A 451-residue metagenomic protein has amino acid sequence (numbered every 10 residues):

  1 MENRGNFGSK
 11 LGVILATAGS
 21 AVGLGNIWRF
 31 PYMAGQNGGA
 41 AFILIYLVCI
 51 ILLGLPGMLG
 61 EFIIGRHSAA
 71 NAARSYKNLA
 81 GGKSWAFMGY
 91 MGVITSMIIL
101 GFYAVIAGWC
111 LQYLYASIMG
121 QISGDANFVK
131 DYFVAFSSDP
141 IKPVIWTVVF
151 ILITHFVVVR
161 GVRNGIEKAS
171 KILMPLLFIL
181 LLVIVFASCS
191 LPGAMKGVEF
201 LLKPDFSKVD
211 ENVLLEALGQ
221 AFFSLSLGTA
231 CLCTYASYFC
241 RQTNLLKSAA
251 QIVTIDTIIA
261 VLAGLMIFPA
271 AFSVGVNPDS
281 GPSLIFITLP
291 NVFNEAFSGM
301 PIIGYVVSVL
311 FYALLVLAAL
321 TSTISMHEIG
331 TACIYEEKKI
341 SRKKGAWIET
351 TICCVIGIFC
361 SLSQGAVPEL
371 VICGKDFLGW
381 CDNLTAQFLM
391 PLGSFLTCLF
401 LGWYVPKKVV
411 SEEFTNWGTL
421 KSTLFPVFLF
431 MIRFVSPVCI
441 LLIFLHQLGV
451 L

Functional and structural regions predicted by a protein language model:
M1-W28, G57-F62, R66-L79, K83-Y90 (+2 more regions): Membrane-interface "cap" regions at the ends of multi-pass membrane proteins
E2-F7, E167, K171-L320, I324 (+1 more regions): Membrane-embedded translocation segments of transport machinery
E2-G5, Y32-N37, H67, A72-M91 (+7 more regions): Inter-helical loop and helix-membrane interface segments of multi-pass membrane transporters/permeases
G5, A34-G60, K142-P143, L389-G393: Extracellular loop-to-transmembrane helix junctions
N6, L11-G12, S20, V144-I145 (+5 more regions): Loop-to-transmembrane helix boundary motifs in multi-pass membrane proteins
G12-L47, A236, K247-A250, T254-T257 (+2 more regions): Transmembrane helix-boundary motif of multi-pass solute transporters/channels
R74, A107-S138, Y238-Q242, K247 (+5 more regions): Helix-loop-helix connectors at the membrane interface of multi-pass transporters/channels
G81, M88-M91, E337-T350, D382-I440: C-terminal membrane-solvent junction of multi-pass transporters and transport-like membrane proteins
